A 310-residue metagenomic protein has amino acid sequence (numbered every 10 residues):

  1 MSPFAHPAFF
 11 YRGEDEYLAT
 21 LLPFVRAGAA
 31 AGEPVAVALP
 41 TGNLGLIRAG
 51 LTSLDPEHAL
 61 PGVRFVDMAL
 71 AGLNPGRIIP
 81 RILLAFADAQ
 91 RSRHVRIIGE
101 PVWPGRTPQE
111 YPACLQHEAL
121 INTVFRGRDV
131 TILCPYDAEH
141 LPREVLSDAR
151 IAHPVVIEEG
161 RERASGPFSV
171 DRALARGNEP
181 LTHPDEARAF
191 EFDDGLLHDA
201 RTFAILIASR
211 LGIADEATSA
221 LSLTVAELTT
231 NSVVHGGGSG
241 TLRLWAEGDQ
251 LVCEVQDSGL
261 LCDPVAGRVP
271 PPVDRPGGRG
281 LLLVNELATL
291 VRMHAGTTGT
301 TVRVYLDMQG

Functional and structural regions predicted by a protein language model:
M1-D194, F203, T301, M308-G310: Non-catalytic sensory/regulatory segments that transmit input signals in bacterial signaling proteins
L21, H117, V225, G277-G280: Amphipathic coiled-coil/heptad-repeat helices and related helical stalk/stem segments that mediate oligomerization
G28, A208, S232: Hydrophobic pocket-lining residues that define ligand/cofactor binding sites across diverse proteins
E179-T182, T230-G310: Conserved beta-strand-loop-beta-strand hairpin that lines the nucleotide-binding pocket of ATP/GTP-utilizing enzymes
H198-A226: Conserved short strand/loop->alpha-helix "switch" segment adjacent to the catalytic nucleotide/phosphoryl-transfer site
